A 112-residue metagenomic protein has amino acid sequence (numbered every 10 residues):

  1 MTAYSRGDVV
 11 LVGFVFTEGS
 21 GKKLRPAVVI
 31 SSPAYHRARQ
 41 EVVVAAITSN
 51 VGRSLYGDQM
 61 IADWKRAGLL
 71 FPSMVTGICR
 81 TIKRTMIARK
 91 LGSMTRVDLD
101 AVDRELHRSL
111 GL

Functional and structural regions predicted by a protein language model:
M1-L112: Conserved functional hotspots at enzyme active or ligand-binding sites that engage polyanionic ligands
